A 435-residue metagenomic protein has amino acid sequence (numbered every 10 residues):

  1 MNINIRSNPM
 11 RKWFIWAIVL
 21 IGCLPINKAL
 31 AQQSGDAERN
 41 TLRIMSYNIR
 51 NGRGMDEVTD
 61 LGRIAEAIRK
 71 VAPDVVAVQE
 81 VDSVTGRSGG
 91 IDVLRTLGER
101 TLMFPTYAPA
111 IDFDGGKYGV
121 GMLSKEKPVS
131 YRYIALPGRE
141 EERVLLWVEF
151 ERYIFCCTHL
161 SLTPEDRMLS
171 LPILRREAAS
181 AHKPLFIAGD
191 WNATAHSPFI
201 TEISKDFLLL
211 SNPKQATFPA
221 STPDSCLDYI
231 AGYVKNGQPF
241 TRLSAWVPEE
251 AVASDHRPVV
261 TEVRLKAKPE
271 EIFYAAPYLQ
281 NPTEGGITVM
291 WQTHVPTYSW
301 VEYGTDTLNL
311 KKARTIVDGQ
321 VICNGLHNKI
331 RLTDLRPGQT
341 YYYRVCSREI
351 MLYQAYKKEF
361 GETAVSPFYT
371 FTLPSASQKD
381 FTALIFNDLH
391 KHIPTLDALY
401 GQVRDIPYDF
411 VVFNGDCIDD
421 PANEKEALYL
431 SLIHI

Functional and structural regions predicted by a protein language model:
A29-R100, D112-F113, R264-E270, A275 (+3 more regions): N-terminal, active-site-proximal structural segment of metallo-dependent hydrolase catalytic domains
Q32-S34, Y133-I134, D166-M168, R176-F186 (+1 more regions): Metal-dependent phosphoester-hydrolase catalytic domains
Q33-T59, A67, T283-G286, H294-W300 (+3 more regions): N-terminal active-site segment of His-dependent metallophosphoesterases
L42-I49, I64-S88, F155-T158, L174-T201 (+5 more regions): Active-site beta-strand/loop signature of hydrolases that rely on acidic residues for catalysis
D56-E57, V81-I154, W246-V247, I322: Structured beta-strand-rich core segments of catalytic domains in phosphoester-bond hydrolases
W291, V301, G338-S347: Short beta-strand segments enriched for Tyr within beta-sheet-rich domains, predominantly fibronectin type III
L332-P337: Short, flexible loop/turn segments at beta-strand junctions in immunoglobulin-like and fibronectin type III
I433-I435: Conserved small/polar residues in nucleotide/adenosyl-binding loops
